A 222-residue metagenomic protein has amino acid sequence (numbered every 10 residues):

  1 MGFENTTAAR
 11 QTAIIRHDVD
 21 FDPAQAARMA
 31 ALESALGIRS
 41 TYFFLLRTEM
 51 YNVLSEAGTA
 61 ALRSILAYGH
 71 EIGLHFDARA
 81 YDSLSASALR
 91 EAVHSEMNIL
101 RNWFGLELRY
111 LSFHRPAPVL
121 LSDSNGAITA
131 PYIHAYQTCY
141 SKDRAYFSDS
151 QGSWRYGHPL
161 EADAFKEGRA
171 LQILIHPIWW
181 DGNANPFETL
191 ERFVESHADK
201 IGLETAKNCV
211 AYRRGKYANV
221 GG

Functional and structural regions predicted by a protein language model:
M1-T41, L45-A60, L66-Y68, R79 (+1 more regions): Terminal accessory/targeting
